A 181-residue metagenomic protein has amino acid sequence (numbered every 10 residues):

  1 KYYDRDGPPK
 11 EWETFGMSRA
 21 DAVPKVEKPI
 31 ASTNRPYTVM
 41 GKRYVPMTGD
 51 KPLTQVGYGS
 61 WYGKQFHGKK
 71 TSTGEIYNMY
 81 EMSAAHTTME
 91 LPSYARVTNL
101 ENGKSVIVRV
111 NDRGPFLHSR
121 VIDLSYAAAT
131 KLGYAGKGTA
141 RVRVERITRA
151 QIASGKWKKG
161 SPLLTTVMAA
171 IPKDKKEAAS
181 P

Functional and structural regions predicted by a protein language model:
K1-P181: Secreted/periplasmic proteins
